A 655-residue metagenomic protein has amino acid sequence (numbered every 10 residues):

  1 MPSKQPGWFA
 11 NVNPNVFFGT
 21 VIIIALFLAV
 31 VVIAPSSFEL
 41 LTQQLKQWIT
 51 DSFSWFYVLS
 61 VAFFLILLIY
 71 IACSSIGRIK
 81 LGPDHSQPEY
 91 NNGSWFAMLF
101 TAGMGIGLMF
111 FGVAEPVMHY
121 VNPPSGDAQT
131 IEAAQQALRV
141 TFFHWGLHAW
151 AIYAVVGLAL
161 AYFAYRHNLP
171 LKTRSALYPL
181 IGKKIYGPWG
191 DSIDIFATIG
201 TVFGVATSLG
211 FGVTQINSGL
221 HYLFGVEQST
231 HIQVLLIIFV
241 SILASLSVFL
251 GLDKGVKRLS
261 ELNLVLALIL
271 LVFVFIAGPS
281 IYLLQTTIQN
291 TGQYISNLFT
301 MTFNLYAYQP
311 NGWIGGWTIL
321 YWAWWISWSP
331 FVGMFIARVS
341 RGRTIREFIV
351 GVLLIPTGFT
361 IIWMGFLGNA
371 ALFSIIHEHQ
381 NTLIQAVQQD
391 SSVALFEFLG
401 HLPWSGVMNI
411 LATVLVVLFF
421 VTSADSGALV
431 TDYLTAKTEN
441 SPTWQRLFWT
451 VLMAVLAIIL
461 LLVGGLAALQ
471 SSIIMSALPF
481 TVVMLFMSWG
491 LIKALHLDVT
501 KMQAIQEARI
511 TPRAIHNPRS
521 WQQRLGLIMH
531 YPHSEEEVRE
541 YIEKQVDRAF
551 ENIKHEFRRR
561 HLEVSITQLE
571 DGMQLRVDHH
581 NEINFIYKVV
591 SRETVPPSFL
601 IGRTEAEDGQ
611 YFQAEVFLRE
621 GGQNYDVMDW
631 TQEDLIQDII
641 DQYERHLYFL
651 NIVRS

Functional and structural regions predicted by a protein language model:
M1-A133: N-terminal alpha-helical transmembrane segments of multi-pass membrane transport and channel/translocase proteins
P2-F9, A34-I49, L68-Q87, A137-H144 (+7 more regions): Membrane-water interface regions at transmembrane-helix termini and the short interhelical loops of multi-pass membrane
P2-W8, L40-K46, C73-N92, V117-V140 (+5 more regions): Flexible loop linkers connecting adjacent transmembrane helices in multi-pass alpha-helical membrane transporters
G7-N15, T50-W55, D84-A102, A137-L147 (+5 more regions): Transmembrane-helix boundary/entry motifs in multi-pass membrane transporters
W8-F18, I22-V32, L65-I69, M104-L108 (+6 more regions): Helix-loop-helix module between adjacent transmembrane segments
A10-I24, G182-D191, V226-S245, F249 (+6 more regions): Loop-to-transmembrane helix boundary motifs in multi-pass membrane proteins
F18-G19, T50-F56, S60-F63, I193 (+6 more regions): Membrane-interface loop-to-helix entry segments
F111-P123, F275-N297, T357, I361-Q389: Extracellular/periplasmic helix-exit of transmembrane alpha-helices
